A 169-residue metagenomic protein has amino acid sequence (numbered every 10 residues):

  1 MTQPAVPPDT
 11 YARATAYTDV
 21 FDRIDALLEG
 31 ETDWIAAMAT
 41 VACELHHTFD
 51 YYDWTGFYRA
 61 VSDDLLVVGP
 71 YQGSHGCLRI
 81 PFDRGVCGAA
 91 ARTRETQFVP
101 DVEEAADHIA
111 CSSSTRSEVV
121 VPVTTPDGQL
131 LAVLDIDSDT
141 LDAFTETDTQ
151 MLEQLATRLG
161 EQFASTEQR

Functional and structural regions predicted by a protein language model:
M1-H75, Q154, R158-R169: Intrinsically disordered, low-complexity terminal regulatory regions
W54, V120, V133: Short hydrophobic/aromatic beta-strand element in the GNAT-like acyltransferase core that lines or flanks the acyl-donor
A60-S113: Regulatory sensory and allosteric helical modules in signal-transduction proteins and certain transcription factors
S74, S138-D139: A short acidic/small-residue loop/turn micro-motif
S117-T125: A short, aliphatic-rich beta-strand micro-motif
T124-S138: Sensory-domain boundary capping and coupling elements
L141-D148: A short acidic/glycine-rich loop-to-helix N-cap element
